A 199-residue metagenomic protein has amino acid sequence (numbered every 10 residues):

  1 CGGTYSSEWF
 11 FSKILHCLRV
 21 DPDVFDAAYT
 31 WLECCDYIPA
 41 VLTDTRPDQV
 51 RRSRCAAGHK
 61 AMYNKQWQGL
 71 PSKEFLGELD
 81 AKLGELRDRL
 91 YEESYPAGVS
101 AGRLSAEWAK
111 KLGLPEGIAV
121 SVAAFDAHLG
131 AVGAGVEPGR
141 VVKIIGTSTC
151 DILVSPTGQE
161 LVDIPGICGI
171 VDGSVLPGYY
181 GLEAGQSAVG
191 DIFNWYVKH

Functional and structural regions predicted by a protein language model:
G2-A124: Gly/Ser/Thr-rich active-site cleft segment
K110, L114, I118, A123-H199: Catalytic phosphate/nucleotide-handling subdomain of diverse soluble enzymes
